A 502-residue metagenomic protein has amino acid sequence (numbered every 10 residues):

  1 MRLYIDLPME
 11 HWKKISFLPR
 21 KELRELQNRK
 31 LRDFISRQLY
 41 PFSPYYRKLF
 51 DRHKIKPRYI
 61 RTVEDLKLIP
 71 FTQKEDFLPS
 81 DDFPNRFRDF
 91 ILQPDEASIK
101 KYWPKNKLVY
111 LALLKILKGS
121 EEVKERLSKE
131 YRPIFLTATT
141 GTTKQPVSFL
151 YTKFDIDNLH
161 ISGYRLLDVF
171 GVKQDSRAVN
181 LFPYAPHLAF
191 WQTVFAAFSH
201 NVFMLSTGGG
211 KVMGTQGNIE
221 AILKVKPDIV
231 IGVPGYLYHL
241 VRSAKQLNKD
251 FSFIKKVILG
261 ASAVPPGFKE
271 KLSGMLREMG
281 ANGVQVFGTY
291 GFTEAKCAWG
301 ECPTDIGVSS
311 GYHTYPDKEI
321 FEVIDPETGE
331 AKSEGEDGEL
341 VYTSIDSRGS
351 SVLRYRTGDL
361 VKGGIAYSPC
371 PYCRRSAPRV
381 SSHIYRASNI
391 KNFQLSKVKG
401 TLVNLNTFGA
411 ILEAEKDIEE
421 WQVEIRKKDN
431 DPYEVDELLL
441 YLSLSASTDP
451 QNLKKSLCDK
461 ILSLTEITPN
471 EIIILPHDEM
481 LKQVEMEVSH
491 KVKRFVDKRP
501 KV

Functional and structural regions predicted by a protein language model:
M1-A138, K144-I161, R165, V169 (+3 more regions): Nucleotide 5′-phosphate-binding alpha/beta core
M1-S36, Y40, P44, R177 (+2 more regions): Active-site glycine/GP-rich loop and adjacent strand/helix microenvironment that borders small-molecule binding pockets
E64-K67, L159-R177, G214-K226: Conserved ATP-dependent adenylate/AMP-binding module captured primarily in the ANL superfamily
Q73, L78-F83, G171-V172, I222-I231 (+1 more regions): Short, structured secondary-structure boundary patches
T139-T140, A178: Hydrophobic alpha-helical segments that mediate membrane insertion or helix-helix packing
I156, P183-H187, G235: Short glycine-enriched loops at secondary-structure junctions
Y164-H200: Conserved AMP-binding loop of ANL adenylate-forming enzymes
